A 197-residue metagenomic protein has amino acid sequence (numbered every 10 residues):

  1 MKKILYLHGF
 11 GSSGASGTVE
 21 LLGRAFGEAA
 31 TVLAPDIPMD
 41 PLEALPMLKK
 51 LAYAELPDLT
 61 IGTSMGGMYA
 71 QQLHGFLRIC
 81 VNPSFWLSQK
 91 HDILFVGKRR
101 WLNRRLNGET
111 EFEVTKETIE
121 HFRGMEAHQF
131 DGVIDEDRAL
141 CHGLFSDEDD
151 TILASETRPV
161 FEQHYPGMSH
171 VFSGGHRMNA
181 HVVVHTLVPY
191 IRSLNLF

Functional and structural regions predicted by a protein language model:
M1-G14, A70, C80-H91: A short, flexible N-terminal coil/short beta segment enriched in small residues
M1-K2, F26-T31, Y53-D58, Q71-I79 (+2 more regions): Short glycine/proline-enriched coil/turn segments at helix->beta-strand junctions
K2-A54, H176: Active-site catalytic motif of lipid deacylating hydrolases and related acyltransferases
Y6-F10, I61, L144-S146: Short hydrophobic segments within beta-strands
A15, V19-G23, A70, A154-R158: Short, highly selective alpha-helical patches that border small-molecule cofactor pockets in redox/cofactor-processing
D36-P41, S64-G66, N82: Short glycine-rich, polar/acidic loop-and-turn segments at beta strand-coil junctions
I61-Q71: Gly/Ala-rich beta-loop-alpha elbow adjacent to hydrolase catalytic centers
L77-F197: The alpha/beta-hydrolase serine catalytic core
